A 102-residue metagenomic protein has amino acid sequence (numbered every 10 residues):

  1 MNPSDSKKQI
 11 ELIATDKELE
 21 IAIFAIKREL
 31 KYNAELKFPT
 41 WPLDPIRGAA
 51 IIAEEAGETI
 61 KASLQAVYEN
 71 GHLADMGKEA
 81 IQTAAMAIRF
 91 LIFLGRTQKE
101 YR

Functional and structural regions predicted by a protein language model:
M1-R102: Flexible "arm" and connector segments at domain edges
